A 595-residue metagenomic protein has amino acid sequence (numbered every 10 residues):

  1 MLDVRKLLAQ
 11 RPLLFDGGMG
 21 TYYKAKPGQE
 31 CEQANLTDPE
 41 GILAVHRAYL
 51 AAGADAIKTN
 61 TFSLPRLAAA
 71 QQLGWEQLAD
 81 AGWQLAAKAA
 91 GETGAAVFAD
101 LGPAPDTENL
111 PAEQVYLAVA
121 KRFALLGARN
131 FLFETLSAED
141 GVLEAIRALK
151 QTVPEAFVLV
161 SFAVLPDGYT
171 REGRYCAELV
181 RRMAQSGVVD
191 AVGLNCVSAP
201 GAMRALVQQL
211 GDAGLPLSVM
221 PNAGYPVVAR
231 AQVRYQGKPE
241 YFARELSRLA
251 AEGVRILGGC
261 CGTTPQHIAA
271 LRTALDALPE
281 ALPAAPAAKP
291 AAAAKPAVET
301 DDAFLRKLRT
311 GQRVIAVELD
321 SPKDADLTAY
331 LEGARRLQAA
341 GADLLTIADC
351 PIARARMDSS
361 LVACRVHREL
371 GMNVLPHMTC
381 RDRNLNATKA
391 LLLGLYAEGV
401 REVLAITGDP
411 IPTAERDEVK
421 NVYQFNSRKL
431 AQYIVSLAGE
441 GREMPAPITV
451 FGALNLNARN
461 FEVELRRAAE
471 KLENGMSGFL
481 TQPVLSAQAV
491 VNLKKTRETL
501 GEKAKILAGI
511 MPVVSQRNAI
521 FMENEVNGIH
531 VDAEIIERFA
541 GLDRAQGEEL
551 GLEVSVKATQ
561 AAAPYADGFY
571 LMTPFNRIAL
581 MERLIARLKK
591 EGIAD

Functional and structural regions predicted by a protein language model:
M1-D595: Domain-level signal for soluble alpha/beta catalytic cores
